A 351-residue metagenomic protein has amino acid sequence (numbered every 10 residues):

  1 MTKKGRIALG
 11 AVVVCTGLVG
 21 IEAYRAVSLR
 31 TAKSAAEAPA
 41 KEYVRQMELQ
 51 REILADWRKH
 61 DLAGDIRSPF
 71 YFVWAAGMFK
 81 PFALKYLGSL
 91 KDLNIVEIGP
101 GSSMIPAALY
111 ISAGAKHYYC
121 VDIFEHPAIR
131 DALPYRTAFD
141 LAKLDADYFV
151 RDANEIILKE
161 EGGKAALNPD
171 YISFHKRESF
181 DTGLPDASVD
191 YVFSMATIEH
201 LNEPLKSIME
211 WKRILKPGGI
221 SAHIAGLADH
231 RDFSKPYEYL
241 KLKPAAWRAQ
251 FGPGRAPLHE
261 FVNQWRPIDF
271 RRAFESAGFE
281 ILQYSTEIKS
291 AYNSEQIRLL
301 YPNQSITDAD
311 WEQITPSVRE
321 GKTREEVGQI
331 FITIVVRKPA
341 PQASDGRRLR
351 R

Functional and structural regions predicted by a protein language model:
D92-G101: Conserved class I S-adenosyl-L-methionine
I105, L109-F180: Class I SAM-dependent methyltransferase SAM/SAH-binding core
F180-V192: A short acidic, Gly/Pro-enriched loop at the edge of an enzyme's catalytic core that lines a small-molecule cofactor
Y191-N202: A short SAM/SAH-binding and catalytic strip from SAM-dependent methyltransferases
L205-P217: A short glycine-rich, Lys/Arg-flanked "PGG" loop and its adjoining helix->strand segment in the class I
I220-R248: Conserved class I S-adenosyl-L-methionine
A249-I268: Acceptor-substrate binding/catalytic loop of class I
R271-S276, I281-R350: A C-terminal cap/extension of S-adenosyl-L-methionine-dependent methyltransferases that defines the acceptor-substrate
